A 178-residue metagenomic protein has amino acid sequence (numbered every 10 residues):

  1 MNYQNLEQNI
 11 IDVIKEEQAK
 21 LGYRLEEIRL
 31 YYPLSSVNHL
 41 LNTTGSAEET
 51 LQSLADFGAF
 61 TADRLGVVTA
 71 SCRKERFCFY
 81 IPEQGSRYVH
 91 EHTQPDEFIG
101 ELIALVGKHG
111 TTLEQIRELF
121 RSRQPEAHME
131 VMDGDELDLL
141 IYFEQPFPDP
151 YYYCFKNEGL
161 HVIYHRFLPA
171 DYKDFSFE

Functional and structural regions predicted by a protein language model:
M1-L30: Positively charged, polyanion-binding regions of nucleic-acid-associated proteins
N2-Y3, V89-F98: Long, charge-rich, low-complexity intrinsically disordered regions
Y23-T44, F98-A104: Short glycine-rich, basic-tinged beta-strand/loop micro-motifs
I28, N38-V68: Charge-enriched amphipathic alpha-helical scaffolds
E49-G58, A62, H109-P125: Amphipathic alpha-helical segments
A59-T93, L137, P146: Charged low-complexity interaction tracts in eukaryotic proteins
T112-L113, R117-Y153, F167: A cross-family detector of function-defining hotspots
F147-F177: Intrinsically disordered, low-complexity regulatory segments enriched in Ser/Thr/Pro and charged residues
